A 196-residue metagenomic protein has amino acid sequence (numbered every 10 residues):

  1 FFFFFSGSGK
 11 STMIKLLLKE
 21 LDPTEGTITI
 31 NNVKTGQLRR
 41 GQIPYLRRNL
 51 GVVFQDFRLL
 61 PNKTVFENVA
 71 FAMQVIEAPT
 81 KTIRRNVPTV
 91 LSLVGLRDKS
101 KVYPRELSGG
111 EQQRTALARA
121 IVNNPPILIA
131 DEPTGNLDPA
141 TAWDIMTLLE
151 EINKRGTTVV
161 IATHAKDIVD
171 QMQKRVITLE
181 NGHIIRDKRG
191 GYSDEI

Functional and structural regions predicted by a protein language model:
L18: Helix-to-loop junction immediately C-terminal to a conserved catalytic motif
G26-K34: Conserved ABC transporter NBD signature motif
K63-A70: Short coil-to-helix segment of the ABC ATPase nucleotide-binding domain corresponding to the Q-loop/switch region
V102-L107, E111-Q113: Conserved ABC ATPase signature
V122-P126: A short, proline-enriched helix->beta-strand linker immediately N-terminal to the Walker B motif in ABC-type P-loop
L128-D131: Catalytic Walker B motif of ABC-type/P-loop ATPase nucleotide-binding domains
P139-T141: Helix N-cap at the start of a conserved alpha-helix in ABC-type nucleotide-binding domains
